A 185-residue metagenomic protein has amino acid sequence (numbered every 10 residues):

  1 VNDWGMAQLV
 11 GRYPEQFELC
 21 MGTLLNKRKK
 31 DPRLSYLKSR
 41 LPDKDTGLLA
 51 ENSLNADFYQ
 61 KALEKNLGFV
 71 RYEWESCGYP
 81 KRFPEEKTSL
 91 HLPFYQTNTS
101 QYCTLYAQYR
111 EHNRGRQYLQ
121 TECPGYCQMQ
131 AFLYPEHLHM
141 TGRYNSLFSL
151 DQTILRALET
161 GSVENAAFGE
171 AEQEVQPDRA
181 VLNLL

Functional and structural regions predicted by a protein language model:
V1-L185: Active-site pocket-lining/capping segments in soluble small-molecule metabolic enzymes
